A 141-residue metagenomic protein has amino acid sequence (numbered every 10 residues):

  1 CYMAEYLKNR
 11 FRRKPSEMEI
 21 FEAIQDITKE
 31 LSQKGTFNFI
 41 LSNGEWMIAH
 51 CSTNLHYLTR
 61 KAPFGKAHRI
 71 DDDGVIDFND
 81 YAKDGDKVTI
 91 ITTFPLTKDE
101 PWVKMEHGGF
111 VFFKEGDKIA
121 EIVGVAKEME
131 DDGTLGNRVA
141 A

Functional and structural regions predicted by a protein language model:
C1-A141: Conserved short alpha-helical segments that host acidic/polar catalytic motifs at enzyme active sites
